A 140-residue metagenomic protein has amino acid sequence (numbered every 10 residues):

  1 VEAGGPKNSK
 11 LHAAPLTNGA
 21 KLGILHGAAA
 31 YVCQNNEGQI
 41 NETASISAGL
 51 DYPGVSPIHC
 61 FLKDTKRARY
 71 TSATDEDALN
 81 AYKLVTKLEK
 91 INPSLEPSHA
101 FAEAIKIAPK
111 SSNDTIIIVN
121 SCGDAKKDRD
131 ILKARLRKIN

Functional and structural regions predicted by a protein language model:
V1, S9-H12, E103-N140: Catalytic phosphate/nucleotide-handling subdomain of diverse soluble enzymes
V1-A3, A73, S94-E96, N120-C122: Generic beta-strand/beta-sheet core signal
A3-I91, A134-N140: Active-site/ligand-binding loops adjacent to catalytic centers
D75-N80, H99-K110: A short, acidic, amphipathic alpha-helical segment used as a generic capping/interface helix at domain edges
